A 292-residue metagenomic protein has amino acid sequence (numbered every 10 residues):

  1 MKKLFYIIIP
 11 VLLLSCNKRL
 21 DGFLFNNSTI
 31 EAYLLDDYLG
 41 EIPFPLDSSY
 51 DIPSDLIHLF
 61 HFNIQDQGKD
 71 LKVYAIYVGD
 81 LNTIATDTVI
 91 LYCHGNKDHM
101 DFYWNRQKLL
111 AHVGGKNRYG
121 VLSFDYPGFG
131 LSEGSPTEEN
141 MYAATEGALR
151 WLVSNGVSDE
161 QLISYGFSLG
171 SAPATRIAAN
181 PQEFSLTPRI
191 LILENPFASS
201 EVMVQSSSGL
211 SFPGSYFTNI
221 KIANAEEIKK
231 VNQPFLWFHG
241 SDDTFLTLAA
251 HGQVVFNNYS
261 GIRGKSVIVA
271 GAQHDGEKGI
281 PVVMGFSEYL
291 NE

Functional and structural regions predicted by a protein language model:
S15-Q65: An N-terminal hydrophobic leader/cap segment in hydrolases
F62-L149: Membrane-embedded segments
N105-R106, N224, Q233, T247-N258 (+1 more regions): Short alpha-helix in the alpha/beta-hydrolase fold that links the catalytic acid
G166-A174: Gly/Ala-rich beta-loop-alpha elbow adjacent to hydrolase catalytic centers
P173-E227: Hydrolase active-site cap/lid region
V231-N232, L236-D243: Short beta-strand/loop motif that positions the catalytic acidic residue of the alpha/beta-hydrolase fold
S241-L246, H274-G276: Acidic catalytic loop of the alpha/beta-hydrolase fold
Q253, G261-E292: C-terminal catalytic histidine-bearing segment of alpha/beta-hydrolase fold enzymes
